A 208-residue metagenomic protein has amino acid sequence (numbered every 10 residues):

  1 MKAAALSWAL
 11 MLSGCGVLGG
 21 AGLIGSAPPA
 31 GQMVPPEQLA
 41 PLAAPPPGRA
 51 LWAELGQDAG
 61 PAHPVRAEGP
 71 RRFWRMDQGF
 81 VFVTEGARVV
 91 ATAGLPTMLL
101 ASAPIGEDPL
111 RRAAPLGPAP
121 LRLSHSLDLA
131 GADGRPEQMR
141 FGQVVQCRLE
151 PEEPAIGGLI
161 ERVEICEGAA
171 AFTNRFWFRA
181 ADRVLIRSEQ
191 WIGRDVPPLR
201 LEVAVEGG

Functional and structural regions predicted by a protein language model:
M1-S7: Bacterial N-terminal signal peptides that target proteins for export
M11-G14: C-terminal motif of bacterial Sec signal peptides marking the signal peptidase cleavage site
G16-E107, R112-G208: Acidic, serine/threonine-rich low-complexity disordered tracts
